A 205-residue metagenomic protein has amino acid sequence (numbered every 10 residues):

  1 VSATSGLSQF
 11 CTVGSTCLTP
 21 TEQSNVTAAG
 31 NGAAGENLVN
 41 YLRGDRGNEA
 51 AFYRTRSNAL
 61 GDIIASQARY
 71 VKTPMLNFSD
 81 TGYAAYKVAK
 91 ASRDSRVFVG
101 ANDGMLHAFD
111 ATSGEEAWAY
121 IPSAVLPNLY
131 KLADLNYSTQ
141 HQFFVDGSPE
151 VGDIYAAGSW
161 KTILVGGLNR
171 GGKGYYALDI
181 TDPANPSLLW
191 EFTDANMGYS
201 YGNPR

Functional and structural regions predicted by a protein language model:
V1-R205: A fold-level detector for beta-propeller and closely related beta-sheet-rich head/sensor domains
